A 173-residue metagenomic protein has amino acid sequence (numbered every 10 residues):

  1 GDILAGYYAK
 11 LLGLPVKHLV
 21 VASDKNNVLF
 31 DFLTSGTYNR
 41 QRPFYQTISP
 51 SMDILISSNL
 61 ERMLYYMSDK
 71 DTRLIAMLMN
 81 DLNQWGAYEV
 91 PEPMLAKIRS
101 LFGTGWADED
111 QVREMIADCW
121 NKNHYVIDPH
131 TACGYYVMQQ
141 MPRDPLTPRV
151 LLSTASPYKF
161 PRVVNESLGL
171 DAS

Functional and structural regions predicted by a protein language model:
G1-S173: PLP-dependent amino-acid enzyme catalytic core
